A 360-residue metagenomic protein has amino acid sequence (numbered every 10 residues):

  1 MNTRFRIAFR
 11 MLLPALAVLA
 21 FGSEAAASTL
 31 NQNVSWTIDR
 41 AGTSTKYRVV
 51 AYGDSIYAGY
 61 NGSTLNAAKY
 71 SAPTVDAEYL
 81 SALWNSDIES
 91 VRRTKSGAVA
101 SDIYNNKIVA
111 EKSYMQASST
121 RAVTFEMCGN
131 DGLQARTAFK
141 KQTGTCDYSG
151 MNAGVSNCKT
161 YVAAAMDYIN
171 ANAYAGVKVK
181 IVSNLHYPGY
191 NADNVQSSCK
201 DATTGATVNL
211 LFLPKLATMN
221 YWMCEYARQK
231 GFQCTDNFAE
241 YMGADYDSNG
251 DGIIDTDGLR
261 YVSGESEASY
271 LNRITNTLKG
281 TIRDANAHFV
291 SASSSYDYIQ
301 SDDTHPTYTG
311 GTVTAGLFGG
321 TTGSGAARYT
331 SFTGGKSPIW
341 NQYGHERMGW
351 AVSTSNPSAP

Functional and structural regions predicted by a protein language model:
N2-L12: Bacterial N-terminal signal peptides that target proteins for export
R10-A20: Bacterial N-terminal signal peptides
A27-T94: Serine-esterase "nucleophile elbow" of acetyl-processing enzymes
N33-S35, T74, I103-M115: Alpha-helical scaffolding within the catalytic cores of extracellular/periplasmic polymer-degrading hydrolases
A51, S71, V75, Y79 (+10 more regions): Extracytoplasmic/secreted proteins, especially bacterial periplasmic and envelope-associated proteins
S90-N105: Functional beta-strand-loop-alpha-helix junction segments that form "active/interaction loops" within catalytic
V109-D303: Alpha-helical cap/lid subdomain in secreted, periplasmic, or secretory-pathway luminal O-acyl-processing enzymes
E265-P360: Histidine-centered active-site loop/cap adjacent to the catalytic His in serine esterases/O-acetyl transfer systems
